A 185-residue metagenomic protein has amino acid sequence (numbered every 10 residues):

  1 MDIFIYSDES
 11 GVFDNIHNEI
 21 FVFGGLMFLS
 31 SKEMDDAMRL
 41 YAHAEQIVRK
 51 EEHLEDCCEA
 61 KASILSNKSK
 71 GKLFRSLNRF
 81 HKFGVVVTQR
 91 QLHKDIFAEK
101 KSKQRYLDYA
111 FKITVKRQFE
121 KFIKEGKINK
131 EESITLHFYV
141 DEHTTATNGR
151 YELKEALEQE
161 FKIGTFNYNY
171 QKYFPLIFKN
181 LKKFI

Functional and structural regions predicted by a protein language model:
M1-I185: Phosphate-ester processing/binding pockets and catalytic centers
